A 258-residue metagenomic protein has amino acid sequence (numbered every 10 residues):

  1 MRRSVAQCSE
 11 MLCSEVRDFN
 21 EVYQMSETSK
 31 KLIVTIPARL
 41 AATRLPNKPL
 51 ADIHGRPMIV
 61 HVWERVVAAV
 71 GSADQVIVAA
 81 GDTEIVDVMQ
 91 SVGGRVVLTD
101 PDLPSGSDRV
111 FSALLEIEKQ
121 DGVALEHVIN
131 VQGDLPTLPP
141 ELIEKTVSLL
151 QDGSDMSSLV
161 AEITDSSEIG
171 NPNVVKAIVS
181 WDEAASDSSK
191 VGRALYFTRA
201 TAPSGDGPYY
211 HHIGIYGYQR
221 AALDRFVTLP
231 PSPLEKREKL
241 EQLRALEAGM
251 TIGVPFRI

Functional and structural regions predicted by a protein language model:
Q7, Y23-Q24: Low-complexity, intrinsically disordered or signal/transmembrane-proximal segments
E27-A80: N-terminal glycine-rich phosphate-binding loop and ensuing alpha1 helix
R44, T137, G217, K239: Short aromatic/basic micro-patch
I77, T83-V131, L135-K145: Short phosphate-binding loop-to-helix
L138-S232: Conserved core of the sugar-phosphate nucleotidyltransferase
A221, Q242-I258: Catalytic donor-sugar/metal-binding loop of nucleotide-sugar-dependent glycosyltransferases
P230-L240: Donor nucleotide-sugar recognition loop
